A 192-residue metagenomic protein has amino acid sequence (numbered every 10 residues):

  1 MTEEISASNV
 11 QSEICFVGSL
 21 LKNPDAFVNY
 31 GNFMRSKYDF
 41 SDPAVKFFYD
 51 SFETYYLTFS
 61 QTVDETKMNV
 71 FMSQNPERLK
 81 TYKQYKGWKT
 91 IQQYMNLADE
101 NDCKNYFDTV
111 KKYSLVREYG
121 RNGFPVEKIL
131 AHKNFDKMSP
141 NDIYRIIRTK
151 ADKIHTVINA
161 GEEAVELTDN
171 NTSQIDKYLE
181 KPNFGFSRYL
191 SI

Functional and structural regions predicted by a protein language model:
M1-T2, M68-V165, N171: Bacterial replisome coupling helices
M1-Y113: Noncatalytic partner-interaction/assembly domains of nucleic-acid and motor enzyme complexes, especially the accessory
A160-I192: The Walker A/P-loop phosphate-binding site
